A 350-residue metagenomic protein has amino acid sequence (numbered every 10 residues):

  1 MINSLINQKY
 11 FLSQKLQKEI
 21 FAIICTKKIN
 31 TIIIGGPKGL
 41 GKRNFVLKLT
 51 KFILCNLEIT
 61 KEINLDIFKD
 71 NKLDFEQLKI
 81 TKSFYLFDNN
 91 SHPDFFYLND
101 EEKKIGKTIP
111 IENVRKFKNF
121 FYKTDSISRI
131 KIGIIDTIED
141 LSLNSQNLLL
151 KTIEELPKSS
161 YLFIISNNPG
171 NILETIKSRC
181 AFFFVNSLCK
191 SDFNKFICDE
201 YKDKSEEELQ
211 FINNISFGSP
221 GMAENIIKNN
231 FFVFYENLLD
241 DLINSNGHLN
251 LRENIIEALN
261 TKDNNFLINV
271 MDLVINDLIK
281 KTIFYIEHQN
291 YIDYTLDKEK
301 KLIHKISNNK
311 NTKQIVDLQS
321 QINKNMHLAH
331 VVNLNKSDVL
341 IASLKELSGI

Functional and structural regions predicted by a protein language model:
M1-F87, K158-S159, N168-I350: Charged, glycine-rich active-site and insertion segments that engage polyanionic ligands
E19-I24, T81-L86, T108-I132, D140 (+1 more regions): Conserved alpha-helical scaffold flanking the Walker A/P-loop in AAA+ ATPase domains
N30, D125-I132, P157-F163: Loop/turn-to-beta-strand initiation segments
G36, Y97-K103: A short hydrophobic beta-strand->loop->alpha-helix junction that borders the nucleotide-binding pocket of P-loop NTPases
K103-P110, F182: Flexible beta-alpha connector loops of hexameric P-loop NTPases
Y122, N147-I164: Conserved catalytic/switch belt of AAA+ P-loop NTPases
G133, T137, L141, S145 (+3 more regions): Helical "lid/switch" subdomain of P-loop NTPase nucleotide-binding domains
